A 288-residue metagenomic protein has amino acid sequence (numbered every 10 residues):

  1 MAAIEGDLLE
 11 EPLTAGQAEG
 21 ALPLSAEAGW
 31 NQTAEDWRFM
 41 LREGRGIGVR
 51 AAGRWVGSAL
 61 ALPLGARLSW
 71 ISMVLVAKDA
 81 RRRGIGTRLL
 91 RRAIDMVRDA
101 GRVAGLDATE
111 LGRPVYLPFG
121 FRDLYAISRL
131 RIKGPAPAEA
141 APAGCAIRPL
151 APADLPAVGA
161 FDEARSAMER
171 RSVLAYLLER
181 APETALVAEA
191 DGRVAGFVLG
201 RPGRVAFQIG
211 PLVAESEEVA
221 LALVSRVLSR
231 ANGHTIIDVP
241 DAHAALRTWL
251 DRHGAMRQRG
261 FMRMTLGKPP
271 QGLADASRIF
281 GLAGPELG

Functional and structural regions predicted by a protein language model:
M1-D7, T14-E19, F39, R50-A52 (+6 more regions): Intrinsically disordered, low-complexity, positively biased terminal segments
L90-M96, G105-D107, G112, G120: A generic, well-ordered mixed alpha/beta core segment in the N-terminal half of proteins
V103-D107, R122-A136, R257-P269: Conserved catalytic-core motifs of GNAT/GCN5-like acyltransferases
Y116-L117, F121, L250: Conserved active-site tyrosine of GNAT-family acetyltransferases
L124, R129-P156, A160-D162: Surface-exposed beta-loop interaction hotspot
